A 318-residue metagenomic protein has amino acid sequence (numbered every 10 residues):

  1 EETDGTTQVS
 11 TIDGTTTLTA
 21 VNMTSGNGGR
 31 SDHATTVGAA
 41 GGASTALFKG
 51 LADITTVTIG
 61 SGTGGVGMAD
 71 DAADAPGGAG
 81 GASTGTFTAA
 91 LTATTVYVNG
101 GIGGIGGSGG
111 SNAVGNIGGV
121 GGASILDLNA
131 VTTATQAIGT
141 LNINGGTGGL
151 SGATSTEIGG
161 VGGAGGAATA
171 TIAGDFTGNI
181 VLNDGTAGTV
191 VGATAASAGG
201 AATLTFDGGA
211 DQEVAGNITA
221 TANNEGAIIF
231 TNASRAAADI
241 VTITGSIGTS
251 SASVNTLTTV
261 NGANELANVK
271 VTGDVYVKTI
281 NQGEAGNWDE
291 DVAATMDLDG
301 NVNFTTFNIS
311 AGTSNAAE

Functional and structural regions predicted by a protein language model:
E2-T11, G26-T36, S61-P76, V98 (+11 more regions): Extracellular beta-strand-rich, repetitive "passenger/adhesive" scaffolds that bind or process carbohydrates
Q8, L18-V21, G41-A46, T56-V57 (+7 more regions): Intrinsic low-complexity tandem-repeat regions in disordered proteins
T17-T19, G50-T55, A89-T94, A137-I138 (+4 more regions): Short "repeat-start/strand-capping" segments in structured domains, especially the N-termini of parallel beta-helix
